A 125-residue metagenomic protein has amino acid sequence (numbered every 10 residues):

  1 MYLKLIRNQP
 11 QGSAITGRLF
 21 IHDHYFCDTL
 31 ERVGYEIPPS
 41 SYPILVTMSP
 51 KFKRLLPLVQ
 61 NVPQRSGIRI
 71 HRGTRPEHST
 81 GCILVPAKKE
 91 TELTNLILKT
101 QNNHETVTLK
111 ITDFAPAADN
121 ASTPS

Functional and structural regions predicted by a protein language model:
M1-T108, T112-S125: Cell wall/extracellular polymer interaction/catalysis modules
